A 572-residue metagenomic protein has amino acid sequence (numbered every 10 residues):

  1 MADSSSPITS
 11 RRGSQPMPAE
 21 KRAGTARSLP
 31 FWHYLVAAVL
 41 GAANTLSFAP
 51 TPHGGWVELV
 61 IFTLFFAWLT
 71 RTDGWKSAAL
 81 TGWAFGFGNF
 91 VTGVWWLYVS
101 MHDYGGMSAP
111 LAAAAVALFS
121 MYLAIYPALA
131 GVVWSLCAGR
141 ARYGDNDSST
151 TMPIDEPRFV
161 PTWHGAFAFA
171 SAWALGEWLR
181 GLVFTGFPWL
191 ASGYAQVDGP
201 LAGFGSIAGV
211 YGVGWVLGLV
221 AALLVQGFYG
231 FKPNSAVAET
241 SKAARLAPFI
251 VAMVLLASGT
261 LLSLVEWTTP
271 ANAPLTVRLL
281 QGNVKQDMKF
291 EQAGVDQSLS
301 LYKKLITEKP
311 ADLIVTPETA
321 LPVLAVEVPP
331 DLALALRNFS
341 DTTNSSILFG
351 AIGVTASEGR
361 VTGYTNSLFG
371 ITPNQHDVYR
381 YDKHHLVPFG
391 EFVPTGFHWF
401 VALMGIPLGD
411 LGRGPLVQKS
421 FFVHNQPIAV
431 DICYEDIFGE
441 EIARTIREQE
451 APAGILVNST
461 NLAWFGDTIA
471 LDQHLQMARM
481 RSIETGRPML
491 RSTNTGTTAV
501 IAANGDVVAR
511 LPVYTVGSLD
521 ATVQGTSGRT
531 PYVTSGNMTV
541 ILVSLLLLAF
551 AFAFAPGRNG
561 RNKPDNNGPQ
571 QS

Functional and structural regions predicted by a protein language model:
A2-L264, S459, G466-T468, V508 (+1 more regions): Membrane-embedded alpha-helical bundles of multi-pass enzymes that act on lipidic or dolichyl-linked glycan substrates
S258-G259, L264-T539: Soluble catalytic domains of enzymes that build or remodel membrane lipids, polysaccharides, and related
